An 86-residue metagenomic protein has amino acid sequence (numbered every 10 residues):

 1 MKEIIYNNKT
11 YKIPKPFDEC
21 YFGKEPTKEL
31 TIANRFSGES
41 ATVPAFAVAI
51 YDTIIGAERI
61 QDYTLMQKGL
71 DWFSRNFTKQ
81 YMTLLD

Functional and structural regions predicted by a protein language model:
M1-V43: N-terminal prepro regions of secreted peptide precursors
T27-S74: Acidic, low-complexity, intrinsically disordered interaction modules
T83-D86: Short acidic DE-rich linear segments
